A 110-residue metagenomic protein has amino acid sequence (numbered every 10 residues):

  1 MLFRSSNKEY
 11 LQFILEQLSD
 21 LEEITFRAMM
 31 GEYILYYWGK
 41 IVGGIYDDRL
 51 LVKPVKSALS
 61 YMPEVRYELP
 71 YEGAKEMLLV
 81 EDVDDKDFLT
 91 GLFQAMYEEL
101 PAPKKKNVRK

Functional and structural regions predicted by a protein language model:
M1-L2: Short, small-residue-biased leader/transition segments that mark boundaries at the very start of proteins
S5-S6: Short, surface-exposed ligand-recognition loops at beta-strand->loop->(often short) alpha-helix junctions that present
F13-L35: Charged, well-structured alpha/beta interaction segments
M29, Y36-Y71: Short, conserved beta-strand/beta-arch hydrophobic-aromatic motifs that form part of recognition grooves or interface
E32, Y36, N107-K110: Residue-level signal for alpha-helical context at structural boundaries
K56-K110: Short, structured beta-strand-loop surface elements
